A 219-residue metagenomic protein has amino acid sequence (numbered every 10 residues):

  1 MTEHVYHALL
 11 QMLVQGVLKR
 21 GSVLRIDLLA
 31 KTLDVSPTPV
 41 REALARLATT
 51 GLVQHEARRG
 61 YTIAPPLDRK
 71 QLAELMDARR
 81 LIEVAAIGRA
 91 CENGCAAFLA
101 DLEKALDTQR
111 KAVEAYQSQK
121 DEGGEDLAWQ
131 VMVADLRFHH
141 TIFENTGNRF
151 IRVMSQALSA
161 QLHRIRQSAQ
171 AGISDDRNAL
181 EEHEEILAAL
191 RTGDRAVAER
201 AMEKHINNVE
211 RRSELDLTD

Functional and structural regions predicted by a protein language model:
M1, G51, H55, E74-A78 (+5 more regions): A generic short alpha-helical patch detector that favors 3-5-residue windows in or near N-terminal regions
M1-E92, L217-D219: Short linear motifs at protein or domain termini
R41-E42, N93-C95, Q119-G123, G172-D176 (+1 more regions): Juxtamembrane/interface motifs at transmembrane-helix termini
D68-R69, R166-A169: Short alpha-helical transmembrane interface motifs in multi-pass membrane proteins
E92, A96-Q167, L180-A189, V197-N208: Conserved amphipathic alpha-helical segments that form helical-bundle/coiled-coil interaction surfaces
N207-D216: Short arginine-rich
